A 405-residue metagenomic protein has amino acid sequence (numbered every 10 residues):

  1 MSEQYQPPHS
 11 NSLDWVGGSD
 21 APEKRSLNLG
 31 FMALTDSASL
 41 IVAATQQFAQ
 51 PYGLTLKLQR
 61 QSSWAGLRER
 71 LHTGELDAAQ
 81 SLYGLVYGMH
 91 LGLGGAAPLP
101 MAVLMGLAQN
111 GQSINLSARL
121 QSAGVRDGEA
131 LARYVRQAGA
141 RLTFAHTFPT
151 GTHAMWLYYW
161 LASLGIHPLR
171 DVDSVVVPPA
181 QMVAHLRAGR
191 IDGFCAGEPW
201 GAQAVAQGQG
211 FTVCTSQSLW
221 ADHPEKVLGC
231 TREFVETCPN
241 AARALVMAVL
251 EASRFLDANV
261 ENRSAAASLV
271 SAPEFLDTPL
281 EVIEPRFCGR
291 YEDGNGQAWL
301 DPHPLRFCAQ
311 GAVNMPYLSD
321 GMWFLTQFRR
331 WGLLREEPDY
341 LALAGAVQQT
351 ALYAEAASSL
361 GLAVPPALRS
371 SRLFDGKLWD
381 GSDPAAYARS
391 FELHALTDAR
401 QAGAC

Functional and structural regions predicted by a protein language model:
S2-L169, V175, D192-A202, Q209-D222: Short, glycine-/small- and polar/acidic-enriched structural segments that line small-molecule recognition paths
F48-Q50, A118-E129, E225-L280: Extended ligand-binding regions for polar small-molecule ligands
P179-A180: Functional cores that coordinate and move charged inorganic groups
A244-V347: Secondary-structure end/capping motifs
M322-C405: Conserved C-terminal helix/tail region of periplasmic/extracytoplasmic solute-binding proteins
